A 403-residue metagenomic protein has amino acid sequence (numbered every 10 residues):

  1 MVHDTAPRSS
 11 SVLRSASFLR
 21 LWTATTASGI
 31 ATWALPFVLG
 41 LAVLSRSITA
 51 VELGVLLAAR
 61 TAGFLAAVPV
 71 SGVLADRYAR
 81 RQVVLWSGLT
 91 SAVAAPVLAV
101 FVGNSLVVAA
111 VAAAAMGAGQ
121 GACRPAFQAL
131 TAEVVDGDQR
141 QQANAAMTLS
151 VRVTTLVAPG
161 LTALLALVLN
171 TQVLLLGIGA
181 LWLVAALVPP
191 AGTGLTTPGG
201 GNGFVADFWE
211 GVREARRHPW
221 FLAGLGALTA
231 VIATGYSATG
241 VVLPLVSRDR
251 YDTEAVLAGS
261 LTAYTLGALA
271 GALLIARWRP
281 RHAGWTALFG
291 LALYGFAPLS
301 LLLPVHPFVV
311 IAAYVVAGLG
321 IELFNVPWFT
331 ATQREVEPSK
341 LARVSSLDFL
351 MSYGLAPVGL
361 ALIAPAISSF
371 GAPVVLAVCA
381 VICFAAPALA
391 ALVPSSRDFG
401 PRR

Functional and structural regions predicted by a protein language model:
V2-L19, G194-G226: Juxtamembrane intracellular "pre-TM" segments in multi-pass secondary transporters
R20-P36, A59-V73, A79-A92, V108-L167 (+3 more regions): Substrate-agnostic recognition of the 12-TM MFS/MFS-like secondary transporter fold
W22, T26, I30, A34-V38 (+4 more regions): A single, central transmembrane helix in multi-pass transporters
L35-V38, S47-G54, A145, E254-L261 (+1 more regions): Small-residue hotspots at the loop-to-helix junctions and early N-terminal turns of transmembrane alpha-helices
L44, V97-A99, M116, V188-P189 (+3 more regions): MFS-fold secondary transporters
L65-S71, D76-R77, R81-T90, R216 (+1 more regions): C-terminal transmembrane bundle of multi-pass solute transporters/carriers
V100-A112, L302-A313: Helix-loop junctions at membrane interfaces in 12-TM secondary transporters
L106-G117, Q142-L195, A258, T262 (+3 more regions): Hydrophobic alpha-helical transmembrane segments
